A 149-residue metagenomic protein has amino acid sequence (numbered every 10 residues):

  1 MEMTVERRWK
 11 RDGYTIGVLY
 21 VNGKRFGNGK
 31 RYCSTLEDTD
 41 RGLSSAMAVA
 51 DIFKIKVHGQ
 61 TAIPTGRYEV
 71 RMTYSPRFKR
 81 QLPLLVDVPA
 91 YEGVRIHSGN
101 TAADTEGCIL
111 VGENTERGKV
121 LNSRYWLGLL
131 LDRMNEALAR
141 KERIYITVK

Functional and structural regions predicted by a protein language model:
M1-I144, K149: Cell wall/extracellular polymer interaction/catalysis modules
